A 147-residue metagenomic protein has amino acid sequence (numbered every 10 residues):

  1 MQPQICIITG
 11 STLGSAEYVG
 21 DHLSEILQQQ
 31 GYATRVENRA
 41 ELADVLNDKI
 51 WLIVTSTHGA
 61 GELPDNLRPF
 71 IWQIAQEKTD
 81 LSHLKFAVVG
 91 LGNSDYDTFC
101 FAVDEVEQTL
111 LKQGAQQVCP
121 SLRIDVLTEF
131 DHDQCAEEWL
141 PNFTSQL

Functional and structural regions predicted by a protein language model:
Q2-Q4, G14-D21, I26, Q30 (+1 more regions): FMN-binding flavodoxin-like domain, especially the glycine-rich phosphate-binding loop
I5, T9: Local sequence-structure signature of Cys/Sec-based thiol-disulfide redox active-site neighborhoods
Q28-A43: A short, well-structured beta->alpha microelement
